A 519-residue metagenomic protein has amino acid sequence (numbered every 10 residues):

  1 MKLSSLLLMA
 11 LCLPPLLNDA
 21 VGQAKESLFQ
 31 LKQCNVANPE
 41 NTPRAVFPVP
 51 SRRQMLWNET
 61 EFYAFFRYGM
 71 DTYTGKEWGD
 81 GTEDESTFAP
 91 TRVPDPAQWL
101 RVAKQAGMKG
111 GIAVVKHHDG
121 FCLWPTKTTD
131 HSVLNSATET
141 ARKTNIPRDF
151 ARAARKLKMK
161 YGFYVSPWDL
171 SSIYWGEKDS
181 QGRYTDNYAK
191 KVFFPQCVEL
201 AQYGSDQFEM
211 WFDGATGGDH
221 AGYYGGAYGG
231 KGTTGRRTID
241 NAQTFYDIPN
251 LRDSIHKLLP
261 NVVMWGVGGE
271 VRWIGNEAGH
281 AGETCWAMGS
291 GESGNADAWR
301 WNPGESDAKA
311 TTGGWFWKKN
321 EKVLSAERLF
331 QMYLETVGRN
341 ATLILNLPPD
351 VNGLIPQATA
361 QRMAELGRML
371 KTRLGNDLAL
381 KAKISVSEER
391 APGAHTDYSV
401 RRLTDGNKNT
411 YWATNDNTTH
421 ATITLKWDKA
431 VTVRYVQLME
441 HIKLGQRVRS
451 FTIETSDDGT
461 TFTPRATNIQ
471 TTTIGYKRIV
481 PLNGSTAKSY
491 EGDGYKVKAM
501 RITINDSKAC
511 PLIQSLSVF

Functional and structural regions predicted by a protein language model:
M1-K25: Bacterial Sec-dependent N-terminal signal peptides
A24-N417, T424, T432, Q437-Q446 (+4 more regions): Mature catalytic domains of secreted/periplasmic carbohydrate-active enzymes
M210, T455-S456: Conserved Ser/Thr-centered positions that define the repeating blades of beta-propeller domains
F451-I453, M500: Short beta-strand elements bearing conserved aromatic residues within extracellular beta-rich modules
I453-T455, V518: Conserved aromatic beta-strand anchor motif in extracellular beta-sandwich/beta-rich domains
S456-R465: Asp-box/BNR beta-propeller loop motif
G492-N505: Noncatalytic modules at the cell exterior or secretory-pathway interfaces, chiefly beta-strand-rich lectin/adhesion
K508-F519: Edge beta-strands of jelly-roll/beta-sandwich modules across compartments, strongly enriched in secreted/luminal
